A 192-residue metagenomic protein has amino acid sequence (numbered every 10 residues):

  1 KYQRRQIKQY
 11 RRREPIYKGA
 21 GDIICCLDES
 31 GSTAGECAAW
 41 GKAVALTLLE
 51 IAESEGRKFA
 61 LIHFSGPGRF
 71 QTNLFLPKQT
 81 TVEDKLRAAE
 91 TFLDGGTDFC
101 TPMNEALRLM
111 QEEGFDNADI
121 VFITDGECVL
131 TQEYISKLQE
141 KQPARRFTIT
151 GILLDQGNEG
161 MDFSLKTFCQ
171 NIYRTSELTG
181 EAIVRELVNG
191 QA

Functional and structural regions predicted by a protein language model:
K1-I23: Negatively charged sequence features
I16-L76, P102, D119-I123, L154-Q156: Von Willebrand factor
E36-W40, F99-C100, L130-S136: Active-site-adjacent loop/helix micro-motif of nuclease/hydrolase catalytic cores
L46, E50, N104, R108-Q111 (+1 more regions): Surface-exposed alpha-helical segments enriched in charged/polar residues
A52-S54, F115, E140-R146: Arginine/glycine-rich "motif VI" loop of SF2 helicases in the C-terminal RecA-like domain
R69-T72, P77, T81-A118, C128-L130 (+1 more regions): Von Willebrand factor
L93, G126-T175: VWA/integrin I-like adhesion module and closely mimicked acidic/polar interface patches used
D98-N104, M161-A192: C-terminal helix of von Willebrand factor
